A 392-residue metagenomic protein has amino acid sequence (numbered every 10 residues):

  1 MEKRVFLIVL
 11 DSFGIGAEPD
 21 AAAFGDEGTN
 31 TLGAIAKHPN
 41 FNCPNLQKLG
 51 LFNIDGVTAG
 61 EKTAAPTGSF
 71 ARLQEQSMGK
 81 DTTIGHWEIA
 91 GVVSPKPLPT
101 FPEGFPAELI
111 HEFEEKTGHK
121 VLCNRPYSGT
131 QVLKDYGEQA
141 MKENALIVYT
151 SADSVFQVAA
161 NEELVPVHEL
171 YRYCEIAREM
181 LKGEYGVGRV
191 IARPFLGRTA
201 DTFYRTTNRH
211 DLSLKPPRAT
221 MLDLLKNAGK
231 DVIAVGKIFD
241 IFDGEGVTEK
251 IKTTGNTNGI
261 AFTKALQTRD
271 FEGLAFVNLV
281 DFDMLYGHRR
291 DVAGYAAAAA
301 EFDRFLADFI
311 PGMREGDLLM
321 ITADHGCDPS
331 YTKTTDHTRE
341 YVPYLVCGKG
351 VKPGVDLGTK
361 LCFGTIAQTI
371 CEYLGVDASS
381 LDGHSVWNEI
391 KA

Functional and structural regions predicted by a protein language model:
M1-A392: Feature captures the catalytic ectodomains and active-site-proximal regions of enzymes that hydrolyze or transfer
